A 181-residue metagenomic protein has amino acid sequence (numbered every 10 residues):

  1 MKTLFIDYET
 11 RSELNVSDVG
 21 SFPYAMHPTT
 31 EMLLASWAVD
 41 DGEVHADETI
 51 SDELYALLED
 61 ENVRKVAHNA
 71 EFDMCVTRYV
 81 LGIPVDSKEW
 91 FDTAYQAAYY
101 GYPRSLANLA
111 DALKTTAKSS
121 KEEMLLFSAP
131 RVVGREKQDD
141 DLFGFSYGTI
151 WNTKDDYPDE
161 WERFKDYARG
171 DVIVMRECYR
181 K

Functional and structural regions predicted by a protein language model:
M1-T30: Entry/capping segment at the start of metal-dependent catalytic domains with acidic active-site entry clusters
H27-R180: Active-site-proximal helix-loop-helix substrate-binding element of RNase H-like nuclease domains
